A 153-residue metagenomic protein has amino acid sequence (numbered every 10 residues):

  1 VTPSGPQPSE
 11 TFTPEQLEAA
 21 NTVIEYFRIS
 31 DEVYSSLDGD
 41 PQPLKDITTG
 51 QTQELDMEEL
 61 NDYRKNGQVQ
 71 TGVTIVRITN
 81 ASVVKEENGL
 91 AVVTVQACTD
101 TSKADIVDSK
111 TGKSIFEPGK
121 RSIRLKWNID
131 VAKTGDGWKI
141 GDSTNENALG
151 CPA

Functional and structural regions predicted by a protein language model:
V1-Q7, G150-A153: Amphipathic, hydrophobic N-terminal targeting peptides for secretion and organelle import
T2-P3, D46-M57, V84-N88, Q96-T99 (+1 more regions): Short low-complexity stretches enriched in small and charged residues
P3-T74: Core segments of small alpha/beta cavity-forming domains
T48, G67-Q68, R77-I78, I115-K120 (+1 more regions): Short, surface-exposed linear patches
L60-Y63, D108-S114: Short Pro/Gly-enriched beta-strand edge/turn motifs at strand-loop
N66-K110: Surface-exposed, charged secondary-structure patches
T94, D105, I115-A153: Short beta-strand edge/turn micro-motifs at domain boundaries
